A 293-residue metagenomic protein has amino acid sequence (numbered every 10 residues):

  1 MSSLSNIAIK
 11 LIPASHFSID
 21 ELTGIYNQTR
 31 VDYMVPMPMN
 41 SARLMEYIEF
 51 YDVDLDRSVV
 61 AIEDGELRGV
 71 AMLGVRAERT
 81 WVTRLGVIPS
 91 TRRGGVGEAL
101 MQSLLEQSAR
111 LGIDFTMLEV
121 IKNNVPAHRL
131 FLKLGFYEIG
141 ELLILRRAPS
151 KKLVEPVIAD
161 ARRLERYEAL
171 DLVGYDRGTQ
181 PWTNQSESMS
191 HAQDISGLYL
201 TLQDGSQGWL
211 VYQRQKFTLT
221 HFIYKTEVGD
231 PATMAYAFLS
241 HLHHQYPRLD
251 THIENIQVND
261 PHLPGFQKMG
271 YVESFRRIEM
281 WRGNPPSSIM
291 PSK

Functional and structural regions predicted by a protein language model:
S2-R43, K151-T183, I289-K293: Short amphipathic alpha-helix that is part of the acyltransferase structural core
G24-N27, V35-S58, I62-M72, Y175-Y199: Active-site rim helix/loop that mediates acceptor-substrate recognition in acyltransferases
V60, E66-G74, W81-G86, G205-Q215: Conserved beta-strand in the GNAT
V87, R93-E106, R129-K133, D230-H244: Conserved acetyl-CoA-binding loop-helix of GNAT-fold acetyltransferases
G94, E98, R110, K122-G140 (+1 more regions): Conserved active-site alpha-helix within GNAT-family acetyltransferase domains
S108-E119, Y246-Q257: Conserved GNAT acetyl-CoA-binding A-motif
E119-V120, Y137-S150, V272-G283: Conserved catalytic-core motifs of GNAT/GCN5-like acyltransferases
L132-F217: Amide-forming acyltransferase catalytic core, primarily the GNAT-like/NAT-type and related acyltransferase folds
